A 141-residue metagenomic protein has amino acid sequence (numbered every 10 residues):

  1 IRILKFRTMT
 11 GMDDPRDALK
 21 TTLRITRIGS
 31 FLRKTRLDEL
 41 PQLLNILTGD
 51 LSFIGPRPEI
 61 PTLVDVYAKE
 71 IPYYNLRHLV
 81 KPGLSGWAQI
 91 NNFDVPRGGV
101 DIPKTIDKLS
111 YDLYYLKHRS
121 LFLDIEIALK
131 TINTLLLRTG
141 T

Functional and structural regions predicted by a protein language model:
I1-T141: Conserved small/aromatic sequence motifs within transmembrane helices
